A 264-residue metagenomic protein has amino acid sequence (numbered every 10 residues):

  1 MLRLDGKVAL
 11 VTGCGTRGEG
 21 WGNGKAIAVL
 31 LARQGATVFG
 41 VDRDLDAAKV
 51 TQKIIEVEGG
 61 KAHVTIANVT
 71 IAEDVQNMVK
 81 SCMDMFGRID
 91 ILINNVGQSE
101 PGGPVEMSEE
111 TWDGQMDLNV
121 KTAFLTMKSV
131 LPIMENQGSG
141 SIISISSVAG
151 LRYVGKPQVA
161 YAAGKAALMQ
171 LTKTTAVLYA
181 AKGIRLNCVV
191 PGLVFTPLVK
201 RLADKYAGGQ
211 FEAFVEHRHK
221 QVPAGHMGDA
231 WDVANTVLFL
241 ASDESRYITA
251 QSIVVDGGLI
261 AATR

Functional and structural regions predicted by a protein language model:
L2-F39: Canonical Rossmann dinucleotide-binding motif of NAD(H)/NADP(H)-dependent dehydrogenases/reductases, specifically
G103-P104, S108-M116, R218: Substrate-binding pocket helix/loop in short-chain dehydrogenase/reductase
M127, G164, T172: Active-site helix of classical SDR
S147: Residue(s) in the substrate-gating loop at a strand-loop-helix junction that position the organic substrate next
R152, V237-L238, T249-R264: Short C-terminal tail/terminal secondary-structure segment of NAD(P)H-dependent dehydrogenase/reductase domains
A180, R185, I248-A250: Short, small/polar-rich loop/turn modules that mediate ligand/substrate recognition or access, typified
C188, F211-E244, I248, G257: C-terminal helical subdomain
